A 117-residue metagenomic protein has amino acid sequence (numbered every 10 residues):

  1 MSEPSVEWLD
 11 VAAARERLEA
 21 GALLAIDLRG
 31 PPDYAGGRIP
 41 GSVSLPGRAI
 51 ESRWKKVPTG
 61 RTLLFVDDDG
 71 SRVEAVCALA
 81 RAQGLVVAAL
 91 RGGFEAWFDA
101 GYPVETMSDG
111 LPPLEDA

Functional and structural regions predicted by a protein language model:
M1-L24, G30-T62, D67-A117: Rhodanese-like catalytic fold shared by cysteine-dependent sulfurtransferases and DSP/PTP-type phosphatases
